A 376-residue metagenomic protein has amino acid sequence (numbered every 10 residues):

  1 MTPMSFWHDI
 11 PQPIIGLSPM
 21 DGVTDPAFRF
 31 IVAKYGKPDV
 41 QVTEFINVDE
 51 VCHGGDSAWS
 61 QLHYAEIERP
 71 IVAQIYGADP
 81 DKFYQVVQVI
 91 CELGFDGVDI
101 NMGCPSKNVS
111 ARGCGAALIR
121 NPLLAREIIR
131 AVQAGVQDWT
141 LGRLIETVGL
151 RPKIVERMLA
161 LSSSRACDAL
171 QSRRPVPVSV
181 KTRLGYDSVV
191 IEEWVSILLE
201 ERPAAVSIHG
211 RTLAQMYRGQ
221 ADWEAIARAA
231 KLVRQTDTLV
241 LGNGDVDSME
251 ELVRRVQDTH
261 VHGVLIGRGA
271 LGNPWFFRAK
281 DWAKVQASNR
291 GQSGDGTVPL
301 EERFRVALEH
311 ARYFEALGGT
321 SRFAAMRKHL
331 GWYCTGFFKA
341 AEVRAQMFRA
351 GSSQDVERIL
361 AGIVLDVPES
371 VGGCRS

Functional and structural regions predicted by a protein language model:
M1-G16, D21, A27, L123-P177 (+6 more regions): Alpha/beta catalytic cores of nucleotide-metabolism and tRNA/nucleoside-modifying enzymes
T2-S5, M20-L93: Glycine-rich, positively charged N-terminal anion/phosphate-binding segment
I10-I14, D49-V72, C104, R112 (+3 more regions): N-terminal small/glycine-rich loop or linker at the start of catalytic domains across soluble metabolic enzymes
M20-G22, I46-V48, Y76-A78, G103-P105 (+4 more regions): Active-site beta-loop-alpha junctions enriched in small/polar residues
K37, G94-D96, R202, H260: Short loop/turn motifs at secondary-structure junctions
T43, G97-S106, L199-R211, L265-G269: Non-cysteine beta-strand/loop elements that form the S-adenosyl-L-methionine
F45-C52, M102-P122, H209-R218: Glycine-rich, proline-tolerant flexible connector loops at the mouths of alpha/beta enzymes
S60-P70, I75-A78, K82, Q88 (+4 more regions): Active-site-proximal beta-alpha core segment in soluble small-molecule metabolic enzymes
